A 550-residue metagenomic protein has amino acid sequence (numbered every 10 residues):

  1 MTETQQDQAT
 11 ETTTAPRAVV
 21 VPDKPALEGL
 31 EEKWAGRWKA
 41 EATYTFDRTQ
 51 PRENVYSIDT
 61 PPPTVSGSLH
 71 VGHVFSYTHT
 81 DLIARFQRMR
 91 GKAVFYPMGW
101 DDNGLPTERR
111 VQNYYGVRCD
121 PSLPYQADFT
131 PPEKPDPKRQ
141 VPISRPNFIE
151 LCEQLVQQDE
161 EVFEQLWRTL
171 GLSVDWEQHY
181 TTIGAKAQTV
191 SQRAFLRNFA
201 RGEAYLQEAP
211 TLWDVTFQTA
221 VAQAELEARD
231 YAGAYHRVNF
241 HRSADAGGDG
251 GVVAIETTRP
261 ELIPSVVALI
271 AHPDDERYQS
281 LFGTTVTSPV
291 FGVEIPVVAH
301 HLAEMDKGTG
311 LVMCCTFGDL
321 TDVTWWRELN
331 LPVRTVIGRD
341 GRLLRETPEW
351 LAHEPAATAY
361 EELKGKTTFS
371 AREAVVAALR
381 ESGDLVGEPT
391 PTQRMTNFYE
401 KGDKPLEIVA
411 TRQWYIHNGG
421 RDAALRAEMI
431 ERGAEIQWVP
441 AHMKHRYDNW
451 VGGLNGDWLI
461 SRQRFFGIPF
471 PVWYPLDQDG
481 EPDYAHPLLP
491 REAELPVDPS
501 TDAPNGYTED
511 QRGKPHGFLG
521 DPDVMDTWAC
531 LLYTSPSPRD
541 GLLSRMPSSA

Functional and structural regions predicted by a protein language model:
T2-D274, C315-W350, S382-R426, G452-N455: N-terminal, positively charged nucleic-acid-binding surface of large information/translation enzymes
K186-R201, E208-P210, D214, G452-D521 (+1 more regions): Gly/Pro-rich turn-and-neighbor structural signature
S280-G283, W350-R372: A glycine-biased structural micro-motif
T284-R339: Extracellular/luminal Protease-associated
S370-G387: Phosphate/diphosphate-binding loops
C530: Short helix- or helix-capping micro-motifs that position conserved polar/aromatic residues at function-defining sites
Y533-D540: Conserved small/polar residues in nucleotide/adenosyl-binding loops
R545-A550: Hydrophobic alpha-helical segments, chiefly the membrane-spanning helices and signal/signal-anchor peptides
